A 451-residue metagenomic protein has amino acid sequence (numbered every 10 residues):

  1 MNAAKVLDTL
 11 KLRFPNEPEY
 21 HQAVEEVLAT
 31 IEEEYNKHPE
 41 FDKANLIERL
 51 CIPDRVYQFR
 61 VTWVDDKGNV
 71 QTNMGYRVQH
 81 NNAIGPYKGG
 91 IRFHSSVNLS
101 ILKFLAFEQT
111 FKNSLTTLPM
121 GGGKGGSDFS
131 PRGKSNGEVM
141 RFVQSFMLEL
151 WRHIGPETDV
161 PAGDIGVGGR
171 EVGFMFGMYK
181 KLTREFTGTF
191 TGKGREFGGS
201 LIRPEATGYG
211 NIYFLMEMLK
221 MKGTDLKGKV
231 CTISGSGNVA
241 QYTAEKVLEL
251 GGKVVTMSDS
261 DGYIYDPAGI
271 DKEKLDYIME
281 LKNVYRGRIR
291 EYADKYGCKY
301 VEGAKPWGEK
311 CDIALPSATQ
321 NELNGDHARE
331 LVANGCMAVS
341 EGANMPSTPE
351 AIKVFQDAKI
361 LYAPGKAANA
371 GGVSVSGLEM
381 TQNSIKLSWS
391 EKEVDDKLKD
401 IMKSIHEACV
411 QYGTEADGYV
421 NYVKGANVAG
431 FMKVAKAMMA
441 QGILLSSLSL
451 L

Functional and structural regions predicted by a protein language model:
M1-P18, A23, M218, E330-L451: Adenosine-phosphate binding glycine-rich loop
H21, K37-A44, T117, I154-G163 (+4 more regions): Flexible, glycine/charged-enriched surface loops at secondary-structure junctions
E40-Q71: Structured beta-strand/loop patches that form or line metal/cofactor-binding pockets in enzymes
F59-K124, D128: Phosphate-interaction motifs
H94, N113-K227: Glycine/serine-rich phosphate-binding loop and adjoining beta1-alpha1 elements at the start of nucleotide-handling
G194, G199-K310: Glycine-rich phosphate/diphosphate-binding loop of Rossmann-like nucleotide-binding domains
G262-Y362, A367: Rossmann-like adenosine-cofactor binding region
